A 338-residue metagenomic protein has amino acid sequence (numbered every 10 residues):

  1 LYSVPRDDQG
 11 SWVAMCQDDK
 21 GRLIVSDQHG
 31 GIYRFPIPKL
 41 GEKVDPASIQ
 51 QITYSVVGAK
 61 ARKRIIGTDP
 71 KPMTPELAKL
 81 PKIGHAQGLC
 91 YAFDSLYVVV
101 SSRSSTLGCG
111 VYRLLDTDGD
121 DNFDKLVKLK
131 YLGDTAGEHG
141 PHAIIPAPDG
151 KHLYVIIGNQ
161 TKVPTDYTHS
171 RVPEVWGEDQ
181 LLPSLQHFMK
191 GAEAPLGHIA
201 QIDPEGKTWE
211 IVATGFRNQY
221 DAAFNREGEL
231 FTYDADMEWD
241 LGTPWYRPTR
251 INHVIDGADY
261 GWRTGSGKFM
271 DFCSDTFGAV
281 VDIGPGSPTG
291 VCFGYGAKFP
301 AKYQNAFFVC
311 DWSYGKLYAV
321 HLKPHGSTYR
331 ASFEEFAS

Functional and structural regions predicted by a protein language model:
L1-S338: Beta-propeller domains with acidic blade repeats across secreted/periplasmic ectodomains and cytosolic WD/CNH propellers
